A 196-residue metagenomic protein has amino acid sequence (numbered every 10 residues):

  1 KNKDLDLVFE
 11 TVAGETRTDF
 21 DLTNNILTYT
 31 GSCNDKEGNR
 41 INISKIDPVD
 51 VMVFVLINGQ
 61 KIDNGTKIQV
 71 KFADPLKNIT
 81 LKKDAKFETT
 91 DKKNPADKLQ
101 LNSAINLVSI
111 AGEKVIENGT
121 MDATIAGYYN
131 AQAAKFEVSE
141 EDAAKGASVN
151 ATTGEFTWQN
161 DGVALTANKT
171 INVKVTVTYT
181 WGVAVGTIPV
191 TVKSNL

Functional and structural regions predicted by a protein language model:
K1-R17, T66-A143, I188-L196: Solvent-exposed, low-complexity, repeat-rich "mucin-like" stalks and linkers
K3, K45-D47, N130-Q132, A167-K169 (+1 more regions): Short loop/turn segments at connectors of secondary-structure elements within structured domains
L5-L7, G38, A184: Short loop/turn motifs that initiate or flank beta-strands
R17-T18, K36, G59-I62, I79 (+2 more regions): Short loop/beta submotifs within extracellular cysteine-rich repeat domains
N24-I46, G154-N168: Extracellular/luminal low-complexity segments enriched in Ser/Thr/Pro
E37-G59, T166-Y179: A short beta-strand micro-motif common to beta-rich folds, especially ectodomain repeats
I57-G65, F72, T178-T187: Short, exposed coil/turn segments at beta-strand boundaries within extracellular/luminal domains
S148-A151: Short beta-strand segments within Ig-like beta-sandwich modules, predominantly Fibronectin type-III
